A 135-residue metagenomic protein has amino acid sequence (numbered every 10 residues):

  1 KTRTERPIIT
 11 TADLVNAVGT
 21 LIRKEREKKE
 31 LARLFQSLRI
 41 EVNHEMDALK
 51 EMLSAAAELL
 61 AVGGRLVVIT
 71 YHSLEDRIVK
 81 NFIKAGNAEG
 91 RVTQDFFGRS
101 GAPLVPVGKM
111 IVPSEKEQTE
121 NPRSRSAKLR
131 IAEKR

Functional and structural regions predicted by a protein language model:
K1-R135: S-adenosyl-L-methionine-dependent methyltransferase catalytic core, i.e., the SAM/SAH-binding region
